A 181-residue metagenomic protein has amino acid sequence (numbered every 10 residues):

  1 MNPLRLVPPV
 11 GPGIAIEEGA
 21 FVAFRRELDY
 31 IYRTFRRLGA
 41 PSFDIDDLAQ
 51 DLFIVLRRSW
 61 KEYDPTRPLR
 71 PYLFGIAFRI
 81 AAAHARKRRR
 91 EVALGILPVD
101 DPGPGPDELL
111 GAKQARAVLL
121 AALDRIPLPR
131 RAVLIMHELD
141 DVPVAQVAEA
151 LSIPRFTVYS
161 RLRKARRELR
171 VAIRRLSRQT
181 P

Functional and structural regions predicted by a protein language model:
N2-V10, R90-R116, P143-V144: Internal acidic/polar
P9-R33, F43, R57: A short, charge-rich alpha-helical start-of-domain segment used by transcription regulators
P12-I14, A40, D51-P68, K87-R89: Sigma70-family region 2
R26-L28, R37-L38, I135-V142: Short helix-capping/turn signature of helix-turn-helix
I31, F35, I45-L56, I76-A77 (+3 more regions): Short, small-hydrophobic-rich alpha-helical interface motif
D64, G75-G95, A112, R175: Arg/Lys-rich amphipathic alpha helix in sigma70-family domain 2
R86, R166-P181: Short, Lys/Arg-enriched C-terminal cap helix and immediately downstream tail that follows
D124, L128-A132, D140-T157, R167-V171: Helix-turn-helix DNA-binding module
